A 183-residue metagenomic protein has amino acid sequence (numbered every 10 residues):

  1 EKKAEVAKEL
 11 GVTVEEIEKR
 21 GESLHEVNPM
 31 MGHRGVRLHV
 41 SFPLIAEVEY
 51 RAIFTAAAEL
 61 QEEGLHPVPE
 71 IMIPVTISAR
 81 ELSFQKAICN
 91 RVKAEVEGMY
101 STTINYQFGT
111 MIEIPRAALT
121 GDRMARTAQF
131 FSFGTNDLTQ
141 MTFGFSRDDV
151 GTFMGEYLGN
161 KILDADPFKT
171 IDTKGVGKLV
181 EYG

Functional and structural regions predicted by a protein language model:
E1-G183: Conserved alpha/beta-domain cores
